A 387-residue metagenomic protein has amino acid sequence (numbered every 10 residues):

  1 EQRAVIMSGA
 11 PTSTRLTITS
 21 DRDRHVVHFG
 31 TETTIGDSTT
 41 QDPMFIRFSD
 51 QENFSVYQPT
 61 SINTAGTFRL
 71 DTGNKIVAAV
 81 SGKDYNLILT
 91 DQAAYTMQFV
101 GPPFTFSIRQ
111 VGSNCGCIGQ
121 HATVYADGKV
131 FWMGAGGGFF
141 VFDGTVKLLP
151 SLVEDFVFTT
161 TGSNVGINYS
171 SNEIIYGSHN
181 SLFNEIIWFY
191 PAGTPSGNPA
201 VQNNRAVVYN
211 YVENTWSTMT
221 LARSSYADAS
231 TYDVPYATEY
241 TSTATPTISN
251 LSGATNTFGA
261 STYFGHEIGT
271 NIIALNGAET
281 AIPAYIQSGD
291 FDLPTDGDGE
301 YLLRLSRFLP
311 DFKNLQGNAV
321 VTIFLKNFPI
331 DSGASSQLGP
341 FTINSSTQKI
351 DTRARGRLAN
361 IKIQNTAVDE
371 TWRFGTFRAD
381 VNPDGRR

Functional and structural regions predicted by a protein language model:
Q2-I174: Beta-propeller and closely related beta-pinwheel folds
N74, N114-V130, G134-R387: Beta-sheet repeat architectures centered on beta-propellers
